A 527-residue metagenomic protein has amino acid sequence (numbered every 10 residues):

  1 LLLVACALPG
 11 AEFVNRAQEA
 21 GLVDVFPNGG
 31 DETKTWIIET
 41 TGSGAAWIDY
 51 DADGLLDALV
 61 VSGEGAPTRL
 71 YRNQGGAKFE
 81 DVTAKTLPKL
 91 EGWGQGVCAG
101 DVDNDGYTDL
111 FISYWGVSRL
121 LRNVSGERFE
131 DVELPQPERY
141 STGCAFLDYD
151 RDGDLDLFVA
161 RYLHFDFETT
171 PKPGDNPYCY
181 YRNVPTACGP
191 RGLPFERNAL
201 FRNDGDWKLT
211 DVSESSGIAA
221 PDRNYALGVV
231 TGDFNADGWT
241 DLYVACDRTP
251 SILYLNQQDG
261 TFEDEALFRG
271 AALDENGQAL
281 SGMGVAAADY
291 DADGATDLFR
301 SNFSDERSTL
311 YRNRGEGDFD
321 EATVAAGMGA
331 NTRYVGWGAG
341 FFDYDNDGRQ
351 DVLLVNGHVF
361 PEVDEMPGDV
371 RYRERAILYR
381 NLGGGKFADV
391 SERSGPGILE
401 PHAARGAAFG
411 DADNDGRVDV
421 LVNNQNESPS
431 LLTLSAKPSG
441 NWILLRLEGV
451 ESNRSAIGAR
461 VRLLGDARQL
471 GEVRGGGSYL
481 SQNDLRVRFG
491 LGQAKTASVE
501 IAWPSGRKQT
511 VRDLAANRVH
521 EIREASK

Functional and structural regions predicted by a protein language model:
C6-E12, A20, G30, A326-G329 (+2 more regions): Gly/Ser/Thr/Pro-enriched helix-cap/hinge segments flanking short amphipathic alpha-helices
F13-R16, K78-L87, R128-P135, W207-A219 (+3 more regions): Blade-edge beta-strand/turn elements of extracellular beta-propeller and related beta-sheet repeat scaffolds
L22-G44, T86-C98, L134-A145, P194 (+7 more regions): Repeat-based blade/solenoid architectures
T41-A52, R72, G94-Y107, L120-R122 (+10 more regions): Beta-propeller blade termini
G54-S62, Y107-Y114, L157-R161, D241-C246 (+4 more regions): Hydrophobic beta-strand segments that make up the repeating blades of beta-propeller and related beta-repeat
G63-A66, W115-G116, R191-E196, R248-T249 (+3 more regions): Short, solvent-exposed loop/turn segments at conserved positions within beta-propeller repeat blades
Y71-R72, R197-N203, L255, R312 (+1 more regions): Beta-propeller blade signature
L163-L193, V355-R371: Short, conserved, GDST-rich strand-edge loop motifs in beta-rich repeat architectures
